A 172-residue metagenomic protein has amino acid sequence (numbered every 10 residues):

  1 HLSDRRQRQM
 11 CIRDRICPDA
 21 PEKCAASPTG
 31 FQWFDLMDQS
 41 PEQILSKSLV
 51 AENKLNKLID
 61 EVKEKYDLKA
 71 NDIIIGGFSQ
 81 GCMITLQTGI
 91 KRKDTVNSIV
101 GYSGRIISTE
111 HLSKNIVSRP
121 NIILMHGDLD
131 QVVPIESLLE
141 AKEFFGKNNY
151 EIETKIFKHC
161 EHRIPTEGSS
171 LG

Functional and structural regions predicted by a protein language model:
H1-R8, I12: Single conserved hydrophobic/aromatic residue that forms the stacking wall/gate of nucleotide- or nucleobase-binding
R13-T29: Conserved alpha/beta-hydrolase
F34-I74: Gly/Ser-rich "nucleophile elbow"/oxyanion-hole loop immediately N-terminal to the catalytic nucleophile in hydrolases
I74-G77, V100-Y102, M125: Short beta-strand immediately N-terminal to the catalytic nucleophile in serine-hydrolase-like folds
G76-G81, T85: Gly/Ala-rich beta-loop-alpha elbow adjacent to hydrolase catalytic centers
D94-I106: A conserved short beta-strand
I123-H126, D130: Short beta-strand/loop motif that positions the catalytic acidic residue of the alpha/beta-hydrolase fold
L139-G172: C-terminal catalytic histidine-bearing segment of alpha/beta-hydrolase fold enzymes
